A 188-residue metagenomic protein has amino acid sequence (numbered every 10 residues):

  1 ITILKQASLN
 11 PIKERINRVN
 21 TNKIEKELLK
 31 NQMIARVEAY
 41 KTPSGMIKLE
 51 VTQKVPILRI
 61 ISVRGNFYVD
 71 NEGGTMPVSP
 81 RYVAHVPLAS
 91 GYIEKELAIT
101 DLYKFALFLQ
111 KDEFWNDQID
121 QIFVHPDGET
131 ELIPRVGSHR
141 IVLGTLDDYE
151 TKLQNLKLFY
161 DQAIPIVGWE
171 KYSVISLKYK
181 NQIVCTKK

Functional and structural regions predicted by a protein language model:
I1-Q32, P80-L107, Q154, D161-V167: Periplasmic/extracytosolic POTRA-like scaffold domains at the N-termini of outer-membrane and outer-envelope
I12, I47-P126, I141: Extracytoplasmic segments of membrane-associated envelope/inner-membrane machinery
V19, Q32, T42-M46, V63-R64 (+8 more regions): Extracytoplasmic
N22-V55, G74: Membrane-embedded segments
E38-Y40, P87-F108, E170-K188: A broadly tuned preference for mixed-charge, low-complexity surface segments
V51-V55, P80, G91, P134-V136 (+3 more regions): Flexible glycine-/small-residue-rich
L143-K188: Extracytoplasmic/luminal low-complexity segments enriched in Pro/Gly and acidic/polar residues that act as flexible
